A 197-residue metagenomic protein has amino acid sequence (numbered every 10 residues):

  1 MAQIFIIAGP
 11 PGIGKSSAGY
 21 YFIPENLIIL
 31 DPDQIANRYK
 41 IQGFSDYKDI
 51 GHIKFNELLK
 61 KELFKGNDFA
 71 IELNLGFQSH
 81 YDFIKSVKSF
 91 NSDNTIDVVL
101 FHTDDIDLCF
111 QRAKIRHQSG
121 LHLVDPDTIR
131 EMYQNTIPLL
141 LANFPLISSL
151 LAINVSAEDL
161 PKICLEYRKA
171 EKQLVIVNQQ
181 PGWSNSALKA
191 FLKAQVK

Functional and structural regions predicted by a protein language model:
I4-I6: Short hydrophobic/aromatic beta-strand immediately N-terminal to the Walker A/P-loop
P10-P11: The conserved Walker
K15: Conserved lysine of the Walker
G19-N67: Conserved substrate/cofactor phosphate-moiety recognition/catalytic segment in nucleotide-dependent phosphotransferases
L27-I29, I96-V98, L150-A152: Conserved beta-strand scaffold positions in the cores of enzyme catalytic domains, especially in NTP/NDP-utilizing
I50-L100: Glycine-rich phosphate-binding loop used to anchor ATP phosphates in small-molecule kinases, encompassing both
N94-L140: A glycine- and Lys/Arg-enriched "phosphate-lid" helix/loop adjacent to the NTP-binding pocket of small-molecule kinases
F144-K197: NTP-dependent small-molecule kinase module
